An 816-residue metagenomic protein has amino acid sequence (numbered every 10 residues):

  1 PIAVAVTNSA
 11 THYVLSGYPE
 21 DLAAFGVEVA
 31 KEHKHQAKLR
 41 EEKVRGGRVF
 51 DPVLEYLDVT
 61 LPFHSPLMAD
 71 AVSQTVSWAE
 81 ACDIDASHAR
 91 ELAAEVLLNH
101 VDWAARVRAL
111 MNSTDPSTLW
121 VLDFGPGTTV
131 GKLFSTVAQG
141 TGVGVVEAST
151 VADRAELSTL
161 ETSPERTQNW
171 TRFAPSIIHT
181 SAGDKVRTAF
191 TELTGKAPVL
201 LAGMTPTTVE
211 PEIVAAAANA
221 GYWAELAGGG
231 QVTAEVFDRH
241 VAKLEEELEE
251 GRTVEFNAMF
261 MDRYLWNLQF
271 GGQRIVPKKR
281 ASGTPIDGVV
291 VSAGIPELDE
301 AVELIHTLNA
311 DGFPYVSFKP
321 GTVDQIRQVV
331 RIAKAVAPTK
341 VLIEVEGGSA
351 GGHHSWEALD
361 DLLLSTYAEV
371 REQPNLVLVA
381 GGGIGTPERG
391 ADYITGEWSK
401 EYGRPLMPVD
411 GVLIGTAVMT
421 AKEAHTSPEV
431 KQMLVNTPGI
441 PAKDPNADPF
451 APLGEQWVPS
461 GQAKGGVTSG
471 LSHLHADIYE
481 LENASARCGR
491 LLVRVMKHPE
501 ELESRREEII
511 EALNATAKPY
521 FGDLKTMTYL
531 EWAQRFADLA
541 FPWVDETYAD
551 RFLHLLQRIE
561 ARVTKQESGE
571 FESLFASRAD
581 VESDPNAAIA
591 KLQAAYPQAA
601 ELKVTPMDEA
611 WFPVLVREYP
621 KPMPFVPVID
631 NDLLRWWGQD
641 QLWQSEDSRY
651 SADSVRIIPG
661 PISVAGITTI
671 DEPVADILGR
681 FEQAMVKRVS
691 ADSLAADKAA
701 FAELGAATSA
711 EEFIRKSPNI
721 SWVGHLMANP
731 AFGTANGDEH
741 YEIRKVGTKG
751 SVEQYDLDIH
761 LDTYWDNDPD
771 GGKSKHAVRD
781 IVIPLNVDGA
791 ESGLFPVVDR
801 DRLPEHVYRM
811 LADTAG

Functional and structural regions predicted by a protein language model:
P1, E28-V49, E80-I84, S113-S117 (+6 more regions): Alpha-helix termini
P1-P164: Acyl-group transfer acyltransferase/transacylase scaffold of fatty acid/polyketide systems
N8-T11, P19-D21, D58-F63, P126-T128 (+7 more regions): Glycine-rich beta-alpha junction loops
Y13-V14, L57-T60, E95-N99, D123 (+7 more regions): Glycine- and other small-residue-rich loops at beta-strand/loop junctions that grip anionic moieties
L61-H64, G125-G131, T205-T208, Q231 (+2 more regions): Gly/Ser/Thr-rich loops at beta-strand to alpha-helix junctions that form or flank small-molecule/cofactor-binding
S158-T171, G195, E247-T253, E297 (+3 more regions): Extended charged low-complexity segments that act as oligomerization/scaffolding linkers
P164-Q373, Q593-G816: Active-site entrance/lid segments in N-terminal catalytic domains of soluble metabolic enzymes
L308-E480: Glycine-rich phosphate/ribose-binding loops and adjacent secondary-structure elements that form binding surfaces
